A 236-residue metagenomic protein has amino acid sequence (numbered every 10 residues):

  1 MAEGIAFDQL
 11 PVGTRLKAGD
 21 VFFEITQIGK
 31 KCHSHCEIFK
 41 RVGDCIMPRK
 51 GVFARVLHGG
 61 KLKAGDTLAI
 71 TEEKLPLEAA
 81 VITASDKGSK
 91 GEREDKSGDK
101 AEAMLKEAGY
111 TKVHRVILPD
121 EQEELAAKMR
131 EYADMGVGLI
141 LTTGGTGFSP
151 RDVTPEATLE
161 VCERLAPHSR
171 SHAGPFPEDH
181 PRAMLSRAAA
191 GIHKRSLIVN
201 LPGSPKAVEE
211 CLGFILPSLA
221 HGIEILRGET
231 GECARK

Functional and structural regions predicted by a protein language model:
M1-L75: Metal-cofactor-dependent catalytic cores
R15, D20-E24, F53, A79-A80 (+4 more regions): Structural motif
H33, K96-D99, F214-S218: Short, solvent-exposed amphipathic alpha-helical segments in soluble enzyme and RNA/protein-processing domains
R49-A54, A64-I70, K74-E78, G213-K236: Internal alpha/beta core interface subdomains
L75-D120, E124: Glycine-rich phosphate/diphosphate-binding loop of Rossmann-like nucleotide-binding domains
A103-K106, K112-T142, G147-C162: N-terminal small/polar loop signature for handling phosphorylated ligands or for N-terminal nucleophile
T154-K236: Proline/glycine-rich low-complexity loops and linkers
